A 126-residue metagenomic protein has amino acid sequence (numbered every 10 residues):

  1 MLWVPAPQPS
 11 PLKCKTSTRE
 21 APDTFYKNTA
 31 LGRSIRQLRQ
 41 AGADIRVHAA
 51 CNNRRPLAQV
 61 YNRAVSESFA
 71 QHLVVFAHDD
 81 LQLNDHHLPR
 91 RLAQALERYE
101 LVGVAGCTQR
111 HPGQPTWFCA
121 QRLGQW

Functional and structural regions predicted by a protein language model:
W3, S17-F25, A43-R54: Short beta-strand/loop segment that forms part of the nucleotide-sugar
P11-T18, D23-A41: Short, well-formed alpha-helical segments that are part of the catalytic scaffolds of diverse glycosyltransferases
G42-D44, Q71, Y99: A general structural motif
R54, Q82, H86-G124: Conserved donor NDP-sugar-binding/catalytic core segment of glycosyltransferases
L57-Y61: Conserved donor sugar-nucleotide recognition element shared by glycan-biosynthetic enzymes
N62-L73: Active-site nucleotide-sugar/metal-binding loop of Leloir-type enzymes
Q71-Q82: Short beta-strand-to-loop acidic/aromatic patch adjacent to the donor-nucleotide binding site
